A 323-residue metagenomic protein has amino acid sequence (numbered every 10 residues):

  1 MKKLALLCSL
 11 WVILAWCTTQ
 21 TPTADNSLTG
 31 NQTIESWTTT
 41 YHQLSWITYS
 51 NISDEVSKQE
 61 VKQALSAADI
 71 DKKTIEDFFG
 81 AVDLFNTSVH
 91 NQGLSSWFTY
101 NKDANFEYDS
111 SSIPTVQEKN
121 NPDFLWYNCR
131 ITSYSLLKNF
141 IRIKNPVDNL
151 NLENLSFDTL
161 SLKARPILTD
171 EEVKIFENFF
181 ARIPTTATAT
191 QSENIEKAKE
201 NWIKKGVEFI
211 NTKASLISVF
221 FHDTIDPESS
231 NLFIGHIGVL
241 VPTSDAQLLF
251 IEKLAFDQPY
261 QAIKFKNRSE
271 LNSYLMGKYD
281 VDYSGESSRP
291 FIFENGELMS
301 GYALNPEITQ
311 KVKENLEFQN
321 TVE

Functional and structural regions predicted by a protein language model:
M1-L4: Positively charged n-region of N-terminal signal peptides that target proteins for export
W11-V12: Repetitive helical segments and hydrophobic/amphipathic motifs
A15-W16: C-terminal motif of bacterial Sec signal peptides marking the signal peptidase cleavage site
T19-G30: Bacterial Sec signal peptide processing site at the extreme N-terminus
Q43-L44, N51, S57-T224, N231-G235 (+1 more regions): Acidic/His-rich structured neighborhood in mature extracellular/periplasmic domains
L248-D257, K266-E323: Low-complexity, Gly/Ser/Thr/Pro-rich intrinsically disordered linker/tail segments
A262-I263: Outer-membrane beta-barrel translocator/channel fold
